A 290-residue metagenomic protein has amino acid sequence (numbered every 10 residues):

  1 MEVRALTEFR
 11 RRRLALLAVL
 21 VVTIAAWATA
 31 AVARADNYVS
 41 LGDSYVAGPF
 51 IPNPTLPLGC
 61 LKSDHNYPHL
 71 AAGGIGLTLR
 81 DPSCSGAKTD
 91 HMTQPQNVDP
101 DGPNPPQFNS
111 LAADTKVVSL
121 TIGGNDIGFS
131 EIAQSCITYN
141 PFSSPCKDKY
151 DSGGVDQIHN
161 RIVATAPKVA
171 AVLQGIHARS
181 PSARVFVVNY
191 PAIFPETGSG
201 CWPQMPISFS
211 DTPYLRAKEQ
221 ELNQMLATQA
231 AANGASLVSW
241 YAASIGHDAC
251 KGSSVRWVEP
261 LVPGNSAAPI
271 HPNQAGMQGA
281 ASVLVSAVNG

Functional and structural regions predicted by a protein language model:
E2-A35: Secretory targeting and sorting signals
W27-N37, G102-S119, V169-R184, V285 (+1 more regions): Short amphipathic alpha-helices and their capping/turn segments at secondary-structure boundaries
R34-G86, I137-S143: Serine-esterase "nucleophile elbow" of acetyl-processing enzymes
N37-G42, V46-A47, T78-S83, K116-T121 (+4 more regions): Structural recognition of the beta-strand scaffold that forms the well-ordered cores of secreted hydrolase catalytic
I51, D101-N160, A192: Oxyanion-hole/transition-state-stabilizing segment in secreted/luminal serine hydrolases and related acyltransferases
A87-P105, A249-G264: Charged, often glycine-rich, active-site loop that binds/positions anionic groups
V118-L120, P141-R179, F186-L237: Conserved N-terminal glycine/acidic-rich loop preference
P191-G290: Catalytic His-Asp segment of secreted/periplasmic serine-dependent ester chemistry enzymes
